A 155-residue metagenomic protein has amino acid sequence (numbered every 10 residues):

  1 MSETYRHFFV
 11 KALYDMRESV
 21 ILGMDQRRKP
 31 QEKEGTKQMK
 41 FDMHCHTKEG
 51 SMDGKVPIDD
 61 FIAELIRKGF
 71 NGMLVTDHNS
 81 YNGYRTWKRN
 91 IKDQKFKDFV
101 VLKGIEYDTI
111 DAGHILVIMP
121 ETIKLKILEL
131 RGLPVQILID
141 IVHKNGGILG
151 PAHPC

Functional and structural regions predicted by a protein language model:
M1-S2: N-terminal amphipathic/hydrophobic targeting modules at extreme N-termini, encompassing cleavable Sec/SRP-type signal
Y5-F9, Y14: Aromatic (phenylalanine/tyrosine) cluster motif
R17, R27, E32-D140, K144: A metal-dependent hydrolase metal-coordination microenvironment
G147: Short loop->beta-strand "edge-of-pocket" segments that line small-molecule binding or catalytic clefts across diverse
G150-C155: Active-site-proximal loop/helix segments of hydrolase catalytic cores
